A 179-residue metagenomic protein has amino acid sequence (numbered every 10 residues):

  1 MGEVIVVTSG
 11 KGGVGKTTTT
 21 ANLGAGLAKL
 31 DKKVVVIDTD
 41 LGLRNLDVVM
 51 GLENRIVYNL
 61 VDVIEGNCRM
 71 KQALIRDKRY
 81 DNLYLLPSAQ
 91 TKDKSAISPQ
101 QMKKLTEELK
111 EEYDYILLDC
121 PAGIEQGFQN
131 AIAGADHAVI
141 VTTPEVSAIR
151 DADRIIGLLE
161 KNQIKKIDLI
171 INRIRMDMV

Functional and structural regions predicted by a protein language model:
M1-E3, L30-K33, Y80-D81, E112-Y113 (+2 more regions): Short coil/turn connectors at secondary-structure junctions
V4-R69, Y115: Walker A/P-loop NTP-binding active-site region of P-loop NTPases, recognizing the glycine-rich GxxxxGKT/S
I5, I37, Y84-L86, V139 (+1 more regions): Hydrophobic/aromatic beta-strand patches that form the interior of the parallel beta-sheet core in alpha/beta enzyme
S9, D38, P87-Q90, C120 (+1 more regions): Flexible glycine-/small-residue-rich
K11, L41, Q90, E145 (+1 more regions): Short, glycine/serine-rich, charged loops/turns that create anion-binding and catalytic segments at active sites
K16, T20, S98, M102 (+1 more regions): Short, conserved glycine- and acidic-residue-centered signature motifs in active-site or ligand-binding loops
T39-E111: P-loop/Walker-type NTP enzyme "switch/lid" segment
K104, E108-E111, Y115, C120-V179: Conserved catalytic-core segment of NTP-binding enzymes
